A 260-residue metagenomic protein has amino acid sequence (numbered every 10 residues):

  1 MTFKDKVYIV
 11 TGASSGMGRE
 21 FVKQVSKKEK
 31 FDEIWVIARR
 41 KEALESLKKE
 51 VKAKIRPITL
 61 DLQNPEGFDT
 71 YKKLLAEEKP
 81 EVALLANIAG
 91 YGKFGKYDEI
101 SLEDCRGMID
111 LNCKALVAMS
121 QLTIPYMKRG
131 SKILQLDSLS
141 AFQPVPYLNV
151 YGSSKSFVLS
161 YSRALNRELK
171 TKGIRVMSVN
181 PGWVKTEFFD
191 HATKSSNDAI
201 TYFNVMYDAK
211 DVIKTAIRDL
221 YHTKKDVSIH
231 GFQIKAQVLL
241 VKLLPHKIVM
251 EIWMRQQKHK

Functional and structural regions predicted by a protein language model:
S14-S15: Conserved glycine-rich cofactor-binding loop
K30-S46: Conserved glycine-rich Rossmann-like NAD(P)H-binding loop of the short-chain dehydrogenase/reductase
I88-K93: Conserved NAD(P)H cofactor-binding loop of Rossmann-fold oxidoreductase domains
K96-Y97, D104-R106: Substrate-binding pocket helix/loop in short-chain dehydrogenase/reductase
S120, S154: Active-site helix of classical SDR
S138: Residue(s) in the substrate-gating loop at a strand-loop-helix junction that position the organic substrate next
T171-F232: SDR active-site lid
